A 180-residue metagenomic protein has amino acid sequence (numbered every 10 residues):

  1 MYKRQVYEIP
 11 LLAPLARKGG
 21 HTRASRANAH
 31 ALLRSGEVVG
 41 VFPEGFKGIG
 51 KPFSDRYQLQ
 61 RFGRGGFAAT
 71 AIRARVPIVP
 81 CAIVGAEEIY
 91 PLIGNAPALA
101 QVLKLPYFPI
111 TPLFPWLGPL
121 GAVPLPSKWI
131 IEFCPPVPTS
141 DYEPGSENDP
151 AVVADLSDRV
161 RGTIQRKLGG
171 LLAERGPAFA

Functional and structural regions predicted by a protein language model:
K3-E37, G45-G63: Catalytic core of membrane glycerolipid acyltransferases/transacylases, capturing the structured, soluble-facing
E8, G48, P124-A180: C-terminal terminal-subdomain/extension
A27, A69-I72, D158: A broad detector of short, well-ordered amphipathic alpha-helices that serve as recognition/interaction surfaces
D55-G145: A cross-family acyltransferase "interaction/gating" segment
